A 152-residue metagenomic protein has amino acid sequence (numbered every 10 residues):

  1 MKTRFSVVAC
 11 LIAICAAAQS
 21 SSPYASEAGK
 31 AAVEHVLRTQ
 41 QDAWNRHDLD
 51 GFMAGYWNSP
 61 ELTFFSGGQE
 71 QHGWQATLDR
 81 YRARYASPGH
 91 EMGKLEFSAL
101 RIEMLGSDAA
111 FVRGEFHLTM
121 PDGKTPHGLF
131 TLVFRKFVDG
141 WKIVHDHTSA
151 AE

Functional and structural regions predicted by a protein language model:
M1-V8: Bacterial N-terminal signal peptides that target proteins for export
A13-G55: Short, low-complexity N-terminal intrinsically disordered segments enriched in polar/charged residues
Q40, F52-M53, E61-L62, G73 (+3 more regions): Hydrophobic pocket/interface hotspot
G55, E61-H72, A86-H90: A short gly/proline-enriched turn/hairpin at secondary-structure junctions
W57, G68, R101, G114-F116 (+2 more regions): A mature extracytoplasmic/lumenal domain signature
A76-D122: Surface-exposed, charged secondary-structure patches
H127-E152: Short beta-strand edge/turn micro-motifs at domain boundaries
